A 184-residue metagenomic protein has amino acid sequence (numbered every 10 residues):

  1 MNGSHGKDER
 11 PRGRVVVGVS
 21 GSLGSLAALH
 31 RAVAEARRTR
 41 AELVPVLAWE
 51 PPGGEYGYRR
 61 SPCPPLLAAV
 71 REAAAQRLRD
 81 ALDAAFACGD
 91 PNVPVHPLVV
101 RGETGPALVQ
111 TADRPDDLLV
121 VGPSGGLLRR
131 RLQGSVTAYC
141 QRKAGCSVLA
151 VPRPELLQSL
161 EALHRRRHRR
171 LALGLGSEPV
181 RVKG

Functional and structural regions predicted by a protein language model:
M1-P11, G24, F86-L119, L156-R166 (+1 more regions): Structural beta-alpha unit
G6-P62, K143, P152-R153, L157 (+1 more regions): Small/aliphatic-rich secondary-structure junction motif
A28, E55-Y58, A107-Q110, R131-L132 (+1 more regions): Short, well-ordered secondary-structure micro-motifs
A36, L82-G89: Conserved hydrophobic residues forming the short capping helix/wall of the S-adenosyl-L-methionine
V44-V46, H96-V100, L149-V151: General small-molecule cofactor/ligand-binding pocket signal
C63-R77: A short acidic, glycine-rich active-site loop that binds or catalyzes chemistry on phosphate/adenosine moieties
L118-Y139, L157-Q158: Glycine-rich, Arg-bearing micro-motifs that act as flexible, cationic patches
G122-P123, V148-P152: Short beta-strand elements of ligand-binding domains
